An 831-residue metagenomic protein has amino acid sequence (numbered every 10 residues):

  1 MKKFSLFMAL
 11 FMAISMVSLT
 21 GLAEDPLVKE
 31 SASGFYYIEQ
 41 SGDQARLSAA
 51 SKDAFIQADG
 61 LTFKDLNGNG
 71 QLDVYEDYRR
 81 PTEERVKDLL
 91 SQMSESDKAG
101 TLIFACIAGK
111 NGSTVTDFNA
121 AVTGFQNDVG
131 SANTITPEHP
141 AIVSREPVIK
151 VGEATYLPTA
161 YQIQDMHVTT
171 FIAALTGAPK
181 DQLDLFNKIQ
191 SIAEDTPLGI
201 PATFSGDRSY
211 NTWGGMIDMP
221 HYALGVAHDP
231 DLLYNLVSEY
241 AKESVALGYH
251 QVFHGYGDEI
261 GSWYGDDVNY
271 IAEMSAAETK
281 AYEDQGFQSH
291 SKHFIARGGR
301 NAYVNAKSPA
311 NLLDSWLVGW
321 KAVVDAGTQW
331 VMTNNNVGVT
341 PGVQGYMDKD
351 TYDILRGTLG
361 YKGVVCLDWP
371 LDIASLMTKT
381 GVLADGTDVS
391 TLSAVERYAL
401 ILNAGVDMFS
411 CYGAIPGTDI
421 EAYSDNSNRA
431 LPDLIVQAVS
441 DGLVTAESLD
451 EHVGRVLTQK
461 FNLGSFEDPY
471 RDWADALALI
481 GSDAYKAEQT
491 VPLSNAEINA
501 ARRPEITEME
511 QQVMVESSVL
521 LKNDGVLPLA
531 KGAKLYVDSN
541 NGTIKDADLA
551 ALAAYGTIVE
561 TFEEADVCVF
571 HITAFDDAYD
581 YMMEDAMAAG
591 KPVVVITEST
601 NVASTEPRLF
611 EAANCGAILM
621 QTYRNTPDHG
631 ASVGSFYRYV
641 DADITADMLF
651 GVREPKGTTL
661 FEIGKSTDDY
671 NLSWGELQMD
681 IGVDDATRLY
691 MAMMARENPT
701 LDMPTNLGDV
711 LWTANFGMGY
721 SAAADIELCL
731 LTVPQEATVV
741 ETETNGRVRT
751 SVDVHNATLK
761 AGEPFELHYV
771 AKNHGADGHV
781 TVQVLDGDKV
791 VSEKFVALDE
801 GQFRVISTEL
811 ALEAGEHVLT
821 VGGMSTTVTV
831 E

Functional and structural regions predicted by a protein language model:
M1-L6: Positively charged n-region of N-terminal signal peptides that target proteins for export
L10-F11, G21: Cleavable N-terminal signal peptides
M16-E24: Sec-dependent signal peptide cleavage junction
A23-G746, T758-E766, H774, T781-G787 (+2 more regions): Glycoside hydrolase catalytic-domain context in secreted enzymes
V752-N756, S792-K794: Surface-exposed, proline-enriched loop/turn segments that connect beta strands in immunoglobulin-like
K789-E813: Intrinsically disordered, low-complexity Pro/Gly/Ser/Thr-rich segments with frequent PxxP/GP/PP motifs and embedded
L812-E831: Terminal connector regions
